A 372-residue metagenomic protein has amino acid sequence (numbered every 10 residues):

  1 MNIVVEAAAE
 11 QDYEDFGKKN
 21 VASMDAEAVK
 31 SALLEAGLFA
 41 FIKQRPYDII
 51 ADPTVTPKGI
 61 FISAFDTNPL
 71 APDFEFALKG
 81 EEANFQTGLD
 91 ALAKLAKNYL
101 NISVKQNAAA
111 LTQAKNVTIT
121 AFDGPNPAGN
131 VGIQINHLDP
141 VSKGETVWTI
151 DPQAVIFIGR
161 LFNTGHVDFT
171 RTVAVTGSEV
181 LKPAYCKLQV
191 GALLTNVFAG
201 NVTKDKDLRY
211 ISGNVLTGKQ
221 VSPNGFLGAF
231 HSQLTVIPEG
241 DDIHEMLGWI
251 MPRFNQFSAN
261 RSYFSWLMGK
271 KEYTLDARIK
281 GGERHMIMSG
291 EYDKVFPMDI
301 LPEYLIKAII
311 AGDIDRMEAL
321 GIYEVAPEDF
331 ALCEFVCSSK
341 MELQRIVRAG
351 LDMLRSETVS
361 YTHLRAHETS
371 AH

Functional and structural regions predicted by a protein language model:
N2-S360: Buried, small/hydrophobic-residue-enriched core segments of structured protein domains
T362-T369: Conserved small/polar residues in nucleotide/adenosyl-binding loops
